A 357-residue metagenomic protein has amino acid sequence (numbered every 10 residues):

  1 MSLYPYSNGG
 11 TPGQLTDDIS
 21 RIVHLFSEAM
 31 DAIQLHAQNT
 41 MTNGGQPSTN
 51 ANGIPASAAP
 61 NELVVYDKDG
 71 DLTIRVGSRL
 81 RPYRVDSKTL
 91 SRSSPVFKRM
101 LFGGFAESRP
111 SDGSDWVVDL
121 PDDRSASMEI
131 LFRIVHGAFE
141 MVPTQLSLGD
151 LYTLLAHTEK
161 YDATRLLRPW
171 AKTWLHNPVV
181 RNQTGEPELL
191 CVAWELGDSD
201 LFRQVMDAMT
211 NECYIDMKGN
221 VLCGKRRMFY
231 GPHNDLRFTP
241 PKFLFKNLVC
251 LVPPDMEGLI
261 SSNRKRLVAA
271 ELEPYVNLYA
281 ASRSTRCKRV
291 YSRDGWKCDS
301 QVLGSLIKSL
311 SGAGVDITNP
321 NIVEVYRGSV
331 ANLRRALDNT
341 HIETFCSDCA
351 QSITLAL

Functional and structural regions predicted by a protein language model:
S2-L90, R133-L151: N-terminal BTB/POZ boundary and linker segment
L3-G13, I19-R21, F26-A37, T42-N52 (+1 more regions): Acidic, serine/threonine- and proline-rich low-complexity regulatory tracts
Y66-V179, A280, W296, S300: Canonical BTB/POZ domain core
